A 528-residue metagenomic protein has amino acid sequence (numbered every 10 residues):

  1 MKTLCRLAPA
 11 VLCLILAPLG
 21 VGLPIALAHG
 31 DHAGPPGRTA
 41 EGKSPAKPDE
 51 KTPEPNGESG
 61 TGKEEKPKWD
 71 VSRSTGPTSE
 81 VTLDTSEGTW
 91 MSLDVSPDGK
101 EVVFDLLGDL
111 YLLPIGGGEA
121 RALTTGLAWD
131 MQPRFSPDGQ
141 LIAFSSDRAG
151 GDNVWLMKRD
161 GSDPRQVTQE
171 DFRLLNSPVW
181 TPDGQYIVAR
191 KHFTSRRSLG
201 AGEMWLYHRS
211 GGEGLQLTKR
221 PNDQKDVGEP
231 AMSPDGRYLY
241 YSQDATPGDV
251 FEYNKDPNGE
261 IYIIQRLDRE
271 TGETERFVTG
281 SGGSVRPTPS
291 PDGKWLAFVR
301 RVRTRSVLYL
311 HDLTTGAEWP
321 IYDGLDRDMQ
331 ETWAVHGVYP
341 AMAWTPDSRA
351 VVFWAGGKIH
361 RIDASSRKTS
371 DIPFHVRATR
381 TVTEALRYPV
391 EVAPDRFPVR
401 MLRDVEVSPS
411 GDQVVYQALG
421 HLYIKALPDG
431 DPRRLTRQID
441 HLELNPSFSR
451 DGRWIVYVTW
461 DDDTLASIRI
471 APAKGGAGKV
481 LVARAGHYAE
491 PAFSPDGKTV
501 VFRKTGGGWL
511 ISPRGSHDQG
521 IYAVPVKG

Functional and structural regions predicted by a protein language model:
P9-G22: Bacterial N-terminal signal peptides
L19-K43: Signal peptide processing junction and immediate N-terminal pro/mature segment of secreted/exported proteins
H29-H32, S86-E87, D105-Y111, E119 (+23 more regions): A flexible loop/linker signature enriched in serine peptidases of the S9 family
E54-T82, K100, Y253, N258-I263 (+3 more regions): Blade/loop signatures of beta-propeller domains
K63, P67-I115, E406: Mature N-terminal segment immediately following signal peptide/propeptide cleavage in secreted/periplasmic
T89-S92, P230-A231, W333-D347, E391-E406: Signature of short aromatic-glycine-proline-rich micro-motifs recurring in repeat-based ectodomains
P97-D98, P137-D138, P182-D183, P234-D235 (+5 more regions): Residue-level detector of Asp-centered blade-edge/turn motifs that repeat once per structural unit in beta-propeller
